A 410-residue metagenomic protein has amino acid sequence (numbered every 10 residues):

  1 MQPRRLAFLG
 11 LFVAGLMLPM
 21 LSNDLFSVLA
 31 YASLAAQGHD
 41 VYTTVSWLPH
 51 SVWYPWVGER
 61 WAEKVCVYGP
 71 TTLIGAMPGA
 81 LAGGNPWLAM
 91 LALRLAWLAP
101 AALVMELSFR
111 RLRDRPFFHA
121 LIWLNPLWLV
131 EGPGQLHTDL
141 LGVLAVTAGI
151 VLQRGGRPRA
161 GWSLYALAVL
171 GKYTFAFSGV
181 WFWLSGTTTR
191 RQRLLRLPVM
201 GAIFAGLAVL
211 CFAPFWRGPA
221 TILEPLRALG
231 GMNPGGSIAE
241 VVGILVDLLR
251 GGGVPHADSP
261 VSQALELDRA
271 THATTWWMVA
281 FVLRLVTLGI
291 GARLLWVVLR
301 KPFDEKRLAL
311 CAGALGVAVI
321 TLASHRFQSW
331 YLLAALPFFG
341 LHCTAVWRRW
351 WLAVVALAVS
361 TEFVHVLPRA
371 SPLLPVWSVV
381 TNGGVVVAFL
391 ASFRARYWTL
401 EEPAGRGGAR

Functional and structural regions predicted by a protein language model:
M1-L16, E305, A309-L310, F393-R410: Start-transfer (signal-anchor) and selected internal transmembrane alpha helices of multi-pass inner/ER membrane
Q2-R5, S108-L127, F303-R307: Transmembrane-helix signature of polytopic, membrane-embedded enzymes that assemble or transfer cell-envelope glycans
P3-R94: Intramembrane catalytic core of multi-pass membrane enzymes that act on lipidic substrates
L11, L95, R115-Q153, Y165-V169 (+2 more regions): Membrane-embedded helix bundles of polyisoprenyl
R94-M105, V209, R227-S324, Y397-P403: Aromatic/glycine/proline-enriched transmembrane-helix motif characteristic of membrane-embedded glycan-assembly enzymes
A102, E106-L107, L141-R157, V317: Specific aromatic-rich, kink-prone transmembrane helix
F177-G206: Perimembrane helix-loop-helix junctions
C343-R410: Aromatic-enriched
